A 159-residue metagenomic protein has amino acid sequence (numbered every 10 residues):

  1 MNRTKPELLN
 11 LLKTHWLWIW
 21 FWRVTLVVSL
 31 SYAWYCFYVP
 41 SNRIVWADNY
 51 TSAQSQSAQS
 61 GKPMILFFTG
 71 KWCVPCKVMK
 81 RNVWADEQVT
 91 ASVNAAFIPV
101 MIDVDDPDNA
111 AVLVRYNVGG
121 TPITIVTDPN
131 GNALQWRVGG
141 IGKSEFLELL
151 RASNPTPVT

Functional and structural regions predicted by a protein language model:
M1-I44, T159: N-terminal targeting signals for export/organelle localization
W46-A47, W84-N109: Thiol-based oxidoreductase modules, predominantly thioredoxin-like and allied folds used for disulfide exchange
W46-P63, V93: A short beta-strand-turn-helix
G61-M64, F68-W72, G120: Short pre-active-site segment immediately N-terminal to redox-active cysteine/selenocysteine motifs in thiol-based
I65-L66, P99, T124: Hydrophobic beta-strand anchors of alpha/beta hydrolase catalytic cores
F68-G70, I102-D105, D128-P129, G139-G140: Active-site-proximal beta-strand/loop segments in catalytic clefts of secreted hydrolases
F68-W84: Conserved redox-active cysteine motifs that mediate thiol-disulfide chemistry, especially di-cysteine Cys-X(1-2)-Cys
G119-V158: Non-catalytic, surface beta->alpha helical segment in thiol-disulfide oxidoreductase systems
